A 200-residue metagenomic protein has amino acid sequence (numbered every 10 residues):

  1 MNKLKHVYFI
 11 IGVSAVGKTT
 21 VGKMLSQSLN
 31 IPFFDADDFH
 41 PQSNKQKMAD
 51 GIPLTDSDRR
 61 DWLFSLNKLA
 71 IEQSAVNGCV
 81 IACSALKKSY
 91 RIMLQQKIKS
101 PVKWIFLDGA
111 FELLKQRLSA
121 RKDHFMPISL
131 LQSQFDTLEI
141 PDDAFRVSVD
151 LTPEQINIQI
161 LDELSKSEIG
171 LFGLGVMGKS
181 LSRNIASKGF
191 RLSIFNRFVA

Functional and structural regions predicted by a protein language model:
M1-K5: Phosphate-binding P-loop
H6-A15, K166-A200: NAD(P)+-binding Rossmann beta1-loop-alpha1 motif at the extreme N-terminus of oxidoreductases
K18: Conserved lysine of the Walker
K23-S65: Conserved substrate/cofactor phosphate-moiety recognition/catalytic segment in nucleotide-dependent phosphotransferases
S57-K99, L107: Glycine-rich phosphate-binding loop used to anchor ATP phosphates in small-molecule kinases, encompassing both
I98-R117: Conserved phosphate-donor/acceptor-positioning beta-strand/loop module used by diverse small-molecule
A120-Q159: Small-molecule kinase domains that catalyze NTP-dependent phosphoryl transfer to phosphate-bearing small molecules
